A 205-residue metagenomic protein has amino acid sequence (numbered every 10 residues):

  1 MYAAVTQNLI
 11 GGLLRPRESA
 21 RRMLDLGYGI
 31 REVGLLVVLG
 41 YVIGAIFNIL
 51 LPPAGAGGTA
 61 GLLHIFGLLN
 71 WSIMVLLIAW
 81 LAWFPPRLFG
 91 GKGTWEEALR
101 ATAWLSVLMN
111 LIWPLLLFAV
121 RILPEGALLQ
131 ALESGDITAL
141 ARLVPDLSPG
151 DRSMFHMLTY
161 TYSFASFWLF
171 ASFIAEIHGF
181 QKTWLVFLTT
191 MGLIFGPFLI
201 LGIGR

Functional and structural regions predicted by a protein language model:
M1-G57: N-terminal juxtamembrane cytosolic/stromal segments of multi-pass membrane proteins
T6, I65-L76, M154-F164: Hydrophobic alpha-helical transmembrane segments of multi-pass membrane proteins
P16, I78-A82, F167, A171: Alpha-helical transmembrane segments of polytopic integral membrane proteins, especially the permease/helical cores
R21-G29, G90-E96, A175-W184: Membrane-interface helix-boundary motifs at transmembrane edges
Y41-I46, N110, L193-L201: Aromatic-anchored segments of alpha-helical transmembrane domains
N48-P52, A82-G90, L116-V120, A171-A175 (+1 more regions): Membrane-water interface at transmembrane helix exits
G57-A131: Alpha-helical transmembrane segments with an aromatic anchor "belt"
G135-R205: Terminal transmembrane helical module of multi-pass membrane proteins
